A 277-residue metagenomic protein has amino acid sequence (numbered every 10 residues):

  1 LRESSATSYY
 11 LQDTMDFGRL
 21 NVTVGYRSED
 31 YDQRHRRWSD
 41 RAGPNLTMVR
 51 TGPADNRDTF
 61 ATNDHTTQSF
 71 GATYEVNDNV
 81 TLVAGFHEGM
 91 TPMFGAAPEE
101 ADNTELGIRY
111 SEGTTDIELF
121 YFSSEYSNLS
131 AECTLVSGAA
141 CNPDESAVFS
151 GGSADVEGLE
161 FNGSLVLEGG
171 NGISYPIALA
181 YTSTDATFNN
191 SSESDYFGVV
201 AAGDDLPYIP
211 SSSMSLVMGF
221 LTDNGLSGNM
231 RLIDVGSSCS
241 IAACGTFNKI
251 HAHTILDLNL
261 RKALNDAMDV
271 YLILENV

Functional and structural regions predicted by a protein language model:
L1, Q33-D64, A131-F149, F188-D204 (+1 more regions): Solvent-exposed loop segments that connect transmembrane elements
R2-A6, T59-H65, A97-A101, G152-V156 (+3 more regions): Transmembrane beta-barrel outer-membrane domains
R2-Y126, E168, G219, D223-N224: Structural signature of Gram-negative outer-membrane beta-barrels, strongest in the C-terminal barrel of TonB-dependent
T7, D13, S28-D30, T66 (+7 more regions): Polar/charged side chains located within well-ordered beta-strands of beta-rich proteins
R19, A147-A243: Gram-negative outer-membrane beta-barrel transporters
V24, F94, I117-E118, N128-S130 (+4 more regions): Extended hydrophobic-aromatic, low-complexity segments
F70-T73, D102-L106, I177, D204-V277: Conserved C-terminal beta-signal and adjacent last beta-strands/turns of outer-membrane beta-barrel proteins
E75-G85, P98-S192, E275: Membrane-embedded beta-barrel scaffold of Gram-negative outer-membrane proteins
